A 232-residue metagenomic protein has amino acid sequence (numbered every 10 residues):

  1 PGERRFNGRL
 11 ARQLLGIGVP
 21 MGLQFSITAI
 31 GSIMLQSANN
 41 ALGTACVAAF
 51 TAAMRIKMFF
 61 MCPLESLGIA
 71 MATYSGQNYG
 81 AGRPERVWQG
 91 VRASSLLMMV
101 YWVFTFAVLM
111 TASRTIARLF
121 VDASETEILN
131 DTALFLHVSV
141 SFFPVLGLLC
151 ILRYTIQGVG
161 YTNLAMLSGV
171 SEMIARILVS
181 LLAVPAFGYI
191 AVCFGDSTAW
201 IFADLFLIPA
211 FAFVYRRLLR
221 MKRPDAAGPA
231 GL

Functional and structural regions predicted by a protein language model:
P1-V19, S75-F142, A183-L232: Short alpha-helical transmembrane segments in multi-pass integral membrane proteins
E3-M34, N39, F59, P63 (+4 more regions): Hydrophobic faces of transmembrane alpha-helices in multi-pass small-molecule transporters and flippases across diverse
R9, M21, A45, T51-M54 (+1 more regions): Conserved active-site and cofactor/substrate-binding residues in soluble primary-metabolism enzymes
L10, G22, M34-L35, C46 (+3 more regions): Hydrophobic alpha-helical segments typical of transmembrane helices and their membrane-interface/capping positions
S26-R55, F59, Q77, T115-E125 (+1 more regions): Helix-terminus/linker motif at the lipid-water interface of multi-pass membrane proteins
A49-S113, L146-S168: Small-residue-rich hydrophobic transmembrane alpha-helices
E65-G68, S139-G158, L164-V179, V192-I208: Short runs within selected transmembrane alpha-helices of multi-pass transporters and secretion channels
